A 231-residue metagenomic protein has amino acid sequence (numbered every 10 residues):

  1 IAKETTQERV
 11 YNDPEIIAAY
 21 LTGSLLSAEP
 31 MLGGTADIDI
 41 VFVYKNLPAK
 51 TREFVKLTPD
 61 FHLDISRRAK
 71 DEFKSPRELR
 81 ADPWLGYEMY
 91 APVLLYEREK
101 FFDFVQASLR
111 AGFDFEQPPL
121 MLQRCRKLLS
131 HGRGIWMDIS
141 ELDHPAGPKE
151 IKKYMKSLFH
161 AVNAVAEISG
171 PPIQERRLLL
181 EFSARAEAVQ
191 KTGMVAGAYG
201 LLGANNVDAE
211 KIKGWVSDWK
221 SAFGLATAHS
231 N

Functional and structural regions predicted by a protein language model:
I1, P83-D103, A107-R110, D114 (+2 more regions): Solvent-exposed, charged interface segments at domain starts and junctions
I1-I17, T22-A91: Metal-dependent nucleotidyltransferase catalytic core
I1-K3, K100-L109, A198, L202 (+1 more regions): Generic hydrophobic, helix-prone segments enriched in Leu/Val/Ile
D13, E29-M31, I40-N46, F54 (+8 more regions): Aromatic-residue detector
P14, P30, P59, P92 (+3 more regions): Proline-rich intrinsically disordered, low-complexity coils
L63-K70, F113-E116, V195-G197: Short secondary-structure transition/capping segments
K70-E141, P145: Internal, well-ordered alpha/beta segment that forms a basic, Gly-enriched binding/recognition surface
L120-N231: Conserved nucleotidyltransferase catalytic core and NTase-mimicking acidic/glycine-rich helix/loop elements in nucleic
